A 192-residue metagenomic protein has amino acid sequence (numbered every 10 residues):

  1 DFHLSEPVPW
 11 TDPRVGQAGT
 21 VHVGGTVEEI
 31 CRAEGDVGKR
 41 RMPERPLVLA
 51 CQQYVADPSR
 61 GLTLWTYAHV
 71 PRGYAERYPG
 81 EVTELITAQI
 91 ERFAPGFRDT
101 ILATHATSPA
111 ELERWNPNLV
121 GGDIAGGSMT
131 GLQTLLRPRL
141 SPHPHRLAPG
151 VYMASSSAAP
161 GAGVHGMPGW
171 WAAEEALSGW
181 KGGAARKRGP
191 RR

Functional and structural regions predicted by a protein language model:
D1-S59: Mid-domain catalytic core of redox enzymes that form a hydrophobic substrate pocket/lid adjacent to a catalytic redox
F2-P9, V70, Y78-I86, G126-R192: C-terminal structured subdomain/cap of oxidoreductase catalytic cores
H3, A18, A103-E111, G189-R191: A glycine-rich phosphate-binding loop feature that marks nucleotide/adenosyl-phosphate handling sites
P7-V8, G35-P43, R77-P117: Flavin-binding catalytic cores
P9-V15, G96-L102, G182-K187: Acidic/polar loop patches that form or flank catalytic/metal-binding clefts of enzymes that bind anionic ligands
R45-L49, G96-A159: A glycine-rich dinucleotide-binding beta-alpha-beta segment and adjacent secondary-structure elements that constitute
Y54-G61, P142-L147: Short glycine/proline-enriched loop/turn "hinge" motifs that connect secondary-structure elements and lie
L64-V70: Short, hydrophobic beta-strand segments
